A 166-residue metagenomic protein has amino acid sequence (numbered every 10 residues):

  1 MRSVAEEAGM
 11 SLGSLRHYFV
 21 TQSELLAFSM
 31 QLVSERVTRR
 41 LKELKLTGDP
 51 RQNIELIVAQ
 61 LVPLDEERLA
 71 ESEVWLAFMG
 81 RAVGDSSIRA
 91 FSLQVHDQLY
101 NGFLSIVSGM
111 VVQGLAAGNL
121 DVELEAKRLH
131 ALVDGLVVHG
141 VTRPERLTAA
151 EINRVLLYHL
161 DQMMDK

Functional and structural regions predicted by a protein language model:
M1-E24, F28: Helix-turn-helix
S3, D49-N53, D121: A conserved beta-strand->loop->alpha-helix hinge within the catalytic CA
E7, E24-L44, Q52-P63, Q94-N101 (+2 more regions): Alpha-helical structural segments
N53, E66-A90: Amphipathic alpha-helical segments used for helix-helix packing
I57-L61, W75-M79, L129, V133-L136: Short alpha-helical scaffolding segments that buttress acidic/His motifs in well-ordered protein cores
L64-S72, I106-A117: A surface-exposed regulatory interaction patch that couples sensing to output across bacterial transport/metabolic
S87-L93, D97, V111-M163: Hydrophobic/aromatic-rich alpha-helical bundle segments in the mid-to-C-terminal region
